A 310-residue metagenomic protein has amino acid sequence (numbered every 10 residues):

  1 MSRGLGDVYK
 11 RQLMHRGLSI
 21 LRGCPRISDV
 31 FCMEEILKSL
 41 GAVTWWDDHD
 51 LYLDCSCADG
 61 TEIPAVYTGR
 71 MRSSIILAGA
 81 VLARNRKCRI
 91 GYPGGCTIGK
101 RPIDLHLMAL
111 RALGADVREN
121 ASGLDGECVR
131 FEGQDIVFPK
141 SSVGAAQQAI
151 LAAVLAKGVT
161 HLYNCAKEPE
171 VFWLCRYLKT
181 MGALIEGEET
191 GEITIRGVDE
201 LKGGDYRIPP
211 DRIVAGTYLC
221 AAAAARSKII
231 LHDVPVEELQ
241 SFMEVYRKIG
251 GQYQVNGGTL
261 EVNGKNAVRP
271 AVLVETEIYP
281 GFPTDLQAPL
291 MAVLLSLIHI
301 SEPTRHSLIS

Functional and structural regions predicted by a protein language model:
M1-L5, Y9, I298-E302, H306-S310: Single conserved hydrophobic/aromatic residue that forms the stacking wall/gate of nucleotide- or nucleobase-binding
R3-P25, D29-F31, A42-Y52: N-terminal glycine-rich anion-binding loops that anchor highly charged ligand groups
G6-L18, E35-L37, R70-G91, L105-R118 (+7 more regions): Proline/glycine-anchored alpha-helix kink/cap motifs
R22-P25, C32, K38, E261 (+1 more regions): DNA polymerase processivity clamps
G23, C55, Y92-G94, C128 (+4 more regions): Residues on the solvent-exposed faces and adjacent turns of beta-rich solenoids used to engage binding targets
E34, L40-V66, G114-P139, L155 (+4 more regions): Self-splicing inteins and homing endonuclease
A65, R89-R101, G133-K140, G158-P169 (+2 more regions): Flexible, glycine/proline-enriched loop segments at strand-loop-helix junctions that form or flank small-ligand binding
P209, C220, E237: Midchain, well-structured core segments that form catalytic/ion-binding scaffolds
